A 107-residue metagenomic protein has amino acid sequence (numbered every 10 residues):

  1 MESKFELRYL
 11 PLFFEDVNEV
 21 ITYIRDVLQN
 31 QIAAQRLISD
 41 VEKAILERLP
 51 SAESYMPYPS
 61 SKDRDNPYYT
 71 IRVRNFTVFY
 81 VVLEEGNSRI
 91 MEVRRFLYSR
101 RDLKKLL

Functional and structural regions predicted by a protein language model:
M1-D65, G86: Basic, Lys/Arg-enriched alpha-helical interface segments
P67-Y69: Long amphipathic alpha-helical coiled-coil segments
I71-L107: Enriched for short, Lys/Arg-rich terminal
